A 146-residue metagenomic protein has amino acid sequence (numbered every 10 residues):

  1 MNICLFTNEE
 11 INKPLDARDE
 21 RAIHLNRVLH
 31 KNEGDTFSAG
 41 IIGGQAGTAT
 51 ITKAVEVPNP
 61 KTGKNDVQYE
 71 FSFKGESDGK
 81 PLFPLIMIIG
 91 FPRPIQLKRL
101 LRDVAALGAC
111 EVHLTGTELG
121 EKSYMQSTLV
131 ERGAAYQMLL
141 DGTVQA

Functional and structural regions predicted by a protein language model:
M1-S77: N-terminal positively charged helical leader segments and presequences
D78-A146: RNA substrate-binding interface of SAM-dependent RNA methyltransferases
